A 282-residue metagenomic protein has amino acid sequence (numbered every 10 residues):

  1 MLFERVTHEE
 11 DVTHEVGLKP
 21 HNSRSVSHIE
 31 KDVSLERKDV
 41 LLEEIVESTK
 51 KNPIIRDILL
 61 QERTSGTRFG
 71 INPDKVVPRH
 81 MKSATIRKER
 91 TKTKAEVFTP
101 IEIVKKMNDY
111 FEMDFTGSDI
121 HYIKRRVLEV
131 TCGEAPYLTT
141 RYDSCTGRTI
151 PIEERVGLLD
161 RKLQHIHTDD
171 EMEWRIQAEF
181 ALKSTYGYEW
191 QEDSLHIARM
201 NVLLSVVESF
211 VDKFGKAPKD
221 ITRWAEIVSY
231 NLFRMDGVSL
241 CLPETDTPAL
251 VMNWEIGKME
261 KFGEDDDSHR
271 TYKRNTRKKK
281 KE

Functional and structural regions predicted by a protein language model:
M1-E102, K106, Y110, G117-S118: A short N-terminal interaction module
F3, T7-H8, E47, K51 (+10 more regions): Generic surface-pattern signal
L41-L42, I54-L60, M252-E282: Long, low-complexity, polar/charged, intrinsically disordered or flexibly structured peripheral segments
I101-D109, G157-H167, F262-K281: Short coil-to-helix leader/linker segments, especially the first N-terminal amphipathic alpha-helix with its helix
I103-K106, D114-L240: Conserved S-adenosyl-L-methionine
L240, E244-E255: Short, surface-exposed amphipathic charged segments that create phosphate/polyanion-binding patches used for binding
